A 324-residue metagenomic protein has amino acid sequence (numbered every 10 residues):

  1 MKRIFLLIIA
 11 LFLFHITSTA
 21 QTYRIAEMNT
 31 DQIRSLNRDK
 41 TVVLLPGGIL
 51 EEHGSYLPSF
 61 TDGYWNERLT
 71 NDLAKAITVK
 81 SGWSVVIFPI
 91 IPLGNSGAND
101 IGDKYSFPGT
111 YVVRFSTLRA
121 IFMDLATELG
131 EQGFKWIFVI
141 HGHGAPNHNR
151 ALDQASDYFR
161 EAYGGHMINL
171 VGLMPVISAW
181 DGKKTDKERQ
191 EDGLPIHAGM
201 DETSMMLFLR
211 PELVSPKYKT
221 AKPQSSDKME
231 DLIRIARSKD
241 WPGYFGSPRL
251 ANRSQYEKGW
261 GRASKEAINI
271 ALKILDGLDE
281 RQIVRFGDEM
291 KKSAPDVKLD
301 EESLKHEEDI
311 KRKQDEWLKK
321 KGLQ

Functional and structural regions predicted by a protein language model:
I4-F14: Sec-dependent N-terminal signal peptides
I16-A20: Sec/Tat signal peptide C-region and signal peptidase I cleavage site
Q21-S116, A120-I137, G142-Q324: Extended, histidine- and acidic-residue-enriched regions that form the cofactor-binding/catalytic faces
